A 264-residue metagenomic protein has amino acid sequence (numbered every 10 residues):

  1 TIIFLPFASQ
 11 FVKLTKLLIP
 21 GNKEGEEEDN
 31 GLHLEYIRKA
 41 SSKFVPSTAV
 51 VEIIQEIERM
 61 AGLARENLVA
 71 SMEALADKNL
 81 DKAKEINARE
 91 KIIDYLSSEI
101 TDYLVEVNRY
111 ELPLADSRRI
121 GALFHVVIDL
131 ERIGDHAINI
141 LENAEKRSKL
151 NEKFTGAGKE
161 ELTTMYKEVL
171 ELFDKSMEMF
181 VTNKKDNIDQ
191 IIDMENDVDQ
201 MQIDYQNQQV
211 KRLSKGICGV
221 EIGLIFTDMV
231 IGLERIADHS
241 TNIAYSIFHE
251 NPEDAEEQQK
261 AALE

Functional and structural regions predicted by a protein language model:
T1-E264: Cytosolic, long alpha-helical scaffolding segments
